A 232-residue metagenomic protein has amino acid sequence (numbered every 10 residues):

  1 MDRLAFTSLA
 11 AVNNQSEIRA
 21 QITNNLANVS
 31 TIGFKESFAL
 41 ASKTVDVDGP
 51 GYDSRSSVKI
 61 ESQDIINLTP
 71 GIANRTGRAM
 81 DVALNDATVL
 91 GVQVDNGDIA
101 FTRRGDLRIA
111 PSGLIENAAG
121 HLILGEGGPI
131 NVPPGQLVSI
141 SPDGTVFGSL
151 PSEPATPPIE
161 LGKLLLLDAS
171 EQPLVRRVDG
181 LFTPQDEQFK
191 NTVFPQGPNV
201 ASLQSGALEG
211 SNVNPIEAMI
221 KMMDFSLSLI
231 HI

Functional and structural regions predicted by a protein language model:
M1-I230: Amphipathic alpha-helical polymerization modules
